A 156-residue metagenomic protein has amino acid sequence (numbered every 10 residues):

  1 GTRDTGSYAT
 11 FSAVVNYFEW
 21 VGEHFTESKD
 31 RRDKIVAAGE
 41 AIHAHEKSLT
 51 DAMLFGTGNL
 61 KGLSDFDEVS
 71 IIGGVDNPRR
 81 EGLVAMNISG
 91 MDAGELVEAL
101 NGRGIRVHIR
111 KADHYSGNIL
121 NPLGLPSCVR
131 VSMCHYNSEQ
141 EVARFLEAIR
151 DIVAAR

Functional and structural regions predicted by a protein language model:
G1-R156: Pyridoxal 5′-phosphate
